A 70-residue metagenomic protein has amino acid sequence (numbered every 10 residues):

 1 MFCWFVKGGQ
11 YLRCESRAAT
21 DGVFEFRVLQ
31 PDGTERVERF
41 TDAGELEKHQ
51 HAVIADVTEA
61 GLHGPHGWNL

Functional and structural regions predicted by a protein language model:
M1, F5, A60-L70: Short, charged, intrinsically disordered terminal tails
W4-F5, V28, R39: Hydrophobic beta-strand positions
Q10-E35: Short aromatic-glycine-(Arg/Gly/Cys) micro-motifs in beta-strand/loop hairpins
F24-E25, V37-R39, K48-H49: A short, polar/proline- and glycine-enriched secondary-structure boundary/capping micro-motif
P31-E45: A short, exposed loop/beta-hairpin motif centered on an aromatic-Gly-Thr core
T41-E59: A short, charged, amphipathic alpha-helix used as a generic interaction element across diverse proteins
